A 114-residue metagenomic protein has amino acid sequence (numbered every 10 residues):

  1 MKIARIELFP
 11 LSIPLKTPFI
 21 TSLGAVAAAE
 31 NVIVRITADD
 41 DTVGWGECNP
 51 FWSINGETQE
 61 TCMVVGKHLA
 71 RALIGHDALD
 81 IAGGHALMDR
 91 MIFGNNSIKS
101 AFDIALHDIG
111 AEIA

Functional and structural regions predicted by a protein language model:
M1-N55: Structured beta-strand/loop patches that form or line metal/cofactor-binding pockets in enzymes
T37-A114: Metal- or metallocofactor-binding catalytic centers and their adjacent structured scaffolds across diverse enzyme
